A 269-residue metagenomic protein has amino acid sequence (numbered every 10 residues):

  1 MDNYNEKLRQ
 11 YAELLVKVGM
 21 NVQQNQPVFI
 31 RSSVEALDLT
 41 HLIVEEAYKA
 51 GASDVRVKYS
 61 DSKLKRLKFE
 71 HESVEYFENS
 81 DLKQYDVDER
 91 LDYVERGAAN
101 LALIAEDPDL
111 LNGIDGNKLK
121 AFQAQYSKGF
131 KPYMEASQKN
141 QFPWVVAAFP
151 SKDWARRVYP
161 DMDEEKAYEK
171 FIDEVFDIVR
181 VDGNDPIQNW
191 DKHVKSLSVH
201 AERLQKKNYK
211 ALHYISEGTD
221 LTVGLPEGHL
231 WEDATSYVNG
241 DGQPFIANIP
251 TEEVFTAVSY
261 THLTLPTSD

Functional and structural regions predicted by a protein language model:
M1-V258: Active-site bordering "gate/hinge" segments that shape substrate access to catalytic or cofactor-binding pockets
T261-T267: Conserved small/polar residues in nucleotide/adenosyl-binding loops
